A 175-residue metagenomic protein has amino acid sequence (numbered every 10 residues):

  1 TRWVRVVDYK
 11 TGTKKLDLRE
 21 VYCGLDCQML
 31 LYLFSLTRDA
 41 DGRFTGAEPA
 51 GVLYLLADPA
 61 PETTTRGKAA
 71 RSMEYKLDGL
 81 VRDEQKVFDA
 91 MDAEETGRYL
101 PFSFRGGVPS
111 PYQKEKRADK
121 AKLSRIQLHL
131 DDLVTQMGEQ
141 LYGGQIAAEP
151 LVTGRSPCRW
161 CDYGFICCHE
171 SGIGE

Functional and structural regions predicted by a protein language model:
T1-E175: Structural signature of nuclease core domains in nucleic-acid processing machines
